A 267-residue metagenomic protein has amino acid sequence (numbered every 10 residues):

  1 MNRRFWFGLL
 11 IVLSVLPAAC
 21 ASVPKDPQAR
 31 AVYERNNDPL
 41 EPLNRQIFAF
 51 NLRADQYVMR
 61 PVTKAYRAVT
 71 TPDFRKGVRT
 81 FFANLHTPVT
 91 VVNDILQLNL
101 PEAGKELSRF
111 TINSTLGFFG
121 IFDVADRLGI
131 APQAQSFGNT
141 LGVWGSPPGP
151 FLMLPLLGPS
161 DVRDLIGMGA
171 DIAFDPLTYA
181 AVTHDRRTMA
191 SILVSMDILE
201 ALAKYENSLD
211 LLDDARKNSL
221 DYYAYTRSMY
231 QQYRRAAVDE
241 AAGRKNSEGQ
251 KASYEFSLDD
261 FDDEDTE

Functional and structural regions predicted by a protein language model:
M1-L9: Bacterial N-terminal signal peptides that target proteins for export
L16-A19: C-terminal motif of bacterial Sec signal peptides marking the signal peptidase cleavage site
S22-E34, G145-E267: A structured, mid-to-C-terminal "fold-capping" secondary-structure block
Q28-Y57, T87: Post-signal peptide N-terminal segment of mature Sec-exported envelope proteins
Y57, K64-D73: Membrane interface segments of multi-pass transport proteins and intramembrane proteases
K76: A small/polar active-site loop signature that marks catalytic segments
R79-F81: Beta-rich strand-turn-strand
N84-V162: Mid-length scaffold segments of soluble, non-membrane domains
